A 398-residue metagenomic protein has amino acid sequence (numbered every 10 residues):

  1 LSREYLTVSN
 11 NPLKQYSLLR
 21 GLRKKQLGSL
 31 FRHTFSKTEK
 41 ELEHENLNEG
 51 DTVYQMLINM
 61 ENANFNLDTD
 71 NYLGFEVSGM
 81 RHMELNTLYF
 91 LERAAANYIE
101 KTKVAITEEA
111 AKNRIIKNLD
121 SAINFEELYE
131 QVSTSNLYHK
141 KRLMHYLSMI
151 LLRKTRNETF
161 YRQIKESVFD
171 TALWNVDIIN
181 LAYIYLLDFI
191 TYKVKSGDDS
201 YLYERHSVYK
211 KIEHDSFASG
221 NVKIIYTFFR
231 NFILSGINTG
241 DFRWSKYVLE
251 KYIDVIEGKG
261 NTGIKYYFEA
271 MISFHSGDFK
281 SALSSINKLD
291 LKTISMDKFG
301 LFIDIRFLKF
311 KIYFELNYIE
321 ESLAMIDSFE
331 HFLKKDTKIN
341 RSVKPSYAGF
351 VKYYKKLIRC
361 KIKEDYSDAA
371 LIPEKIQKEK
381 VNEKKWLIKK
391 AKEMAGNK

Functional and structural regions predicted by a protein language model:
L1-L152, L371-I372, L387, K398: Flexible inter-repeat linkers and adjacent short helices within tandem amphipathic alpha-helical repeat scaffolds
N10, L22-T38, L42-D51, A63 (+8 more regions): Short helix-adjacent coil turns
L42-E43, L47, Q131-L137, V168-I178 (+5 more regions): Solenoid-like repeat scaffolds
K112-E126, R153-S167, S196-K210, G236-L249 (+1 more regions): Helix-turn-helix repeat elements of alpha-solenoid scaffolds
Y146-L147, I184-D188, T227-N231, I264-H275 (+3 more regions): "A position-specific structural signal for the A-helix of alpha-solenoid helical repeats
F189-A270, G277: Long, K/E/R/D-enriched contiguous segments that form extended
G263-V343: C-terminal structural cap/anchor segments
E320-K398: Long, ordered, amphipathic alpha-helical scaffolds
